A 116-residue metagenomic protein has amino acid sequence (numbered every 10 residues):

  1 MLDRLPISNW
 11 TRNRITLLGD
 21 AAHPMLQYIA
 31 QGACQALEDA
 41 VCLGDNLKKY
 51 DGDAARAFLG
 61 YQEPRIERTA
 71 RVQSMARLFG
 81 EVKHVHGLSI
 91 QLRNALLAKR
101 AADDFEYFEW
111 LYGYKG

Functional and structural regions predicted by a protein language model:
M1-R4, L17: A glycine-rich dinucleotide-binding beta-alpha-beta segment and adjacent secondary-structure elements that constitute
I7-T11, I15, Q27-A30, D45-G116: C-terminal helical "tail/cap" subdomain of flavin- and related membrane-associated enzymes
T16-L17, A36: Conserved beta-strand segments that form the floor/walls of ligand-binding pockets within enzyme and binding domains
D20-A21: Active-site metal-binding loops of divalent metal-dependent hydrolases
P24: Residues immediately C-terminal
Q27-D39: A conserved FAD-binding loop/helix module that cradles the flavin
